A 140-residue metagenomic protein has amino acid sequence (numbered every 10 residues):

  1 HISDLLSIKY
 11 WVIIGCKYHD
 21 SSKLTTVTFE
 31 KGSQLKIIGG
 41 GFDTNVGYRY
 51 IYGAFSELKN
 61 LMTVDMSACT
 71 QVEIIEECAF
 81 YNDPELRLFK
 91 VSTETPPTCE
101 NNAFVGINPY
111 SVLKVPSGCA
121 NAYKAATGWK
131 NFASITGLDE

Functional and structural regions predicted by a protein language model:
H1-W11, S21-I37, D43-I74, D83-T98 (+2 more regions): Structural signature of tandem-repeat unit edges
A126-N131: Helix-loop-beta element that forms the nucleotide-linked donor phosphate-binding surface in glycosyltransferases
